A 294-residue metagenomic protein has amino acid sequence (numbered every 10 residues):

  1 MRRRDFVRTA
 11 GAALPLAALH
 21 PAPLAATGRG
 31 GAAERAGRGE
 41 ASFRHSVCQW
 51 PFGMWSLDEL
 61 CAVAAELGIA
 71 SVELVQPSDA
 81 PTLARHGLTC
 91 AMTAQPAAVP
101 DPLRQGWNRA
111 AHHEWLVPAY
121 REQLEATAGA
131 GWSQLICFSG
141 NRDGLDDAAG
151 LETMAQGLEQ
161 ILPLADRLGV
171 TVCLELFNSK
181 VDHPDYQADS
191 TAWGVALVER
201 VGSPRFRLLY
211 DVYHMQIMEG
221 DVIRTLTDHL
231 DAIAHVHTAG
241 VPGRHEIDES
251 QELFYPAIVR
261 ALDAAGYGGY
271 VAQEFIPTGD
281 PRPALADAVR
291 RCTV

Functional and structural regions predicted by a protein language model:
R2-R44, Q49, M54-A65, G131-S133 (+2 more regions): Histidine-acidic metal/acid-base catalytic patches
A10-A18, G37-G39, G106-R207, I217: Active-site acidic/histidine proton-transfer and metal-coordination neighborhood in alpha/beta enzyme cores
P51-G53, Q76-S78, P96-A98, N141-D143 (+4 more regions): Active-site-proximal loop/turn and secondary-structure-junction residues that shape catalytic pockets, frequently
L60-D79: Catalytic domains of carbohydrate-active enzymes, especially glycoside hydrolases
P81-A94, M154, V170: Short acidic, glycine/proline-enriched helix-loop-strand junctions
